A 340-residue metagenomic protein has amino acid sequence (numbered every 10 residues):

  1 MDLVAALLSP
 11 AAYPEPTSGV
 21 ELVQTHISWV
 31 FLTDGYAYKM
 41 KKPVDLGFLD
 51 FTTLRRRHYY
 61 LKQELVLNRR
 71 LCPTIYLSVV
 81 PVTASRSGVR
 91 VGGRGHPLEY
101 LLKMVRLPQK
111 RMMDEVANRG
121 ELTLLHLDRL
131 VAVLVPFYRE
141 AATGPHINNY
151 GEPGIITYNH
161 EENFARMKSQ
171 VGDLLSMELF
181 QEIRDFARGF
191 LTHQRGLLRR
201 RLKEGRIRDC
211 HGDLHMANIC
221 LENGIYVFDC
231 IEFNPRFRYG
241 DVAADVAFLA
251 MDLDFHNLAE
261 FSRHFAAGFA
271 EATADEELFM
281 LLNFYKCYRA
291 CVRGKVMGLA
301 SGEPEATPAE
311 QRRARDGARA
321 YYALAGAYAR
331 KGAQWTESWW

Functional and structural regions predicted by a protein language model:
M1-K103, P108, M112, E222-I225 (+1 more regions): Conserved NTP-binding catalytic cores of kinases and kinase-like/nucleotidyltransferase enzymes across multiple kinase
F48-R55, V89-R94, L102-W339: ATP-dependent phospho-/nucleotidyl transfer catalytic cores
